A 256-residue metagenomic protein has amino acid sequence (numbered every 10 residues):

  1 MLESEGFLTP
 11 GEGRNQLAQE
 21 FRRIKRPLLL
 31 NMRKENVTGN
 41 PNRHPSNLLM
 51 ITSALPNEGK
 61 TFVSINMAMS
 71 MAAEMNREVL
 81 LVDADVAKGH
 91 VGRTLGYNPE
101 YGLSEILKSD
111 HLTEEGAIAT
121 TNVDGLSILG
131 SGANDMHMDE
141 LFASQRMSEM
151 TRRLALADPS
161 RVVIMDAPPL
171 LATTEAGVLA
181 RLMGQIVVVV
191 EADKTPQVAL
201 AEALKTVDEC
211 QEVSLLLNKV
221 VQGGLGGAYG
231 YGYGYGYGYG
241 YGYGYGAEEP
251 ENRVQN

Functional and structural regions predicted by a protein language model:
M1-N256: P-loop NTP-binding module
